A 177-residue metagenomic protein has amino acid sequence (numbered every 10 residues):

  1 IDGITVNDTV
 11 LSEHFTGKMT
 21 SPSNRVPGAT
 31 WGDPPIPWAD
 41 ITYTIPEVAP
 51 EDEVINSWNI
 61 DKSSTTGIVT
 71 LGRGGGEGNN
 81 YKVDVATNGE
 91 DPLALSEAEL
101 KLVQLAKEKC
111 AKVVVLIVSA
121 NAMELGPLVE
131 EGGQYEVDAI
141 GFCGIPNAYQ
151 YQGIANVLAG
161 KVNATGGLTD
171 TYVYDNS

Functional and structural regions predicted by a protein language model:
I1-S177: C-terminal non-catalytic regions of proteins with extracellular/luminal or membrane-system context
